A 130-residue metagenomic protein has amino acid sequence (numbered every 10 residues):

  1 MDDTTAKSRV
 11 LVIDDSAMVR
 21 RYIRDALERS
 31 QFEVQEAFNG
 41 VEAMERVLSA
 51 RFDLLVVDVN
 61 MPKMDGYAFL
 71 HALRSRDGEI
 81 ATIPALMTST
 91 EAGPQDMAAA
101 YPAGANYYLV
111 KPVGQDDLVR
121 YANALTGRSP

Functional and structural regions predicted by a protein language model:
R21-R29: Charged docking surfaces used in two-component/phosphorelay signaling
Q31-F38, R46: Short hydrophobic/Thr-rich beta-strand motif most characteristic of the beta2 strand and flanking loop of CheY-like
A50-V56: Active-site beta3 strand of CheY-like receiver
M61: Receiver (REC) domain active-site loop signature in two-component systems and cognate sites in sensor histidine kinases
V113-A122: C-terminal output helix
